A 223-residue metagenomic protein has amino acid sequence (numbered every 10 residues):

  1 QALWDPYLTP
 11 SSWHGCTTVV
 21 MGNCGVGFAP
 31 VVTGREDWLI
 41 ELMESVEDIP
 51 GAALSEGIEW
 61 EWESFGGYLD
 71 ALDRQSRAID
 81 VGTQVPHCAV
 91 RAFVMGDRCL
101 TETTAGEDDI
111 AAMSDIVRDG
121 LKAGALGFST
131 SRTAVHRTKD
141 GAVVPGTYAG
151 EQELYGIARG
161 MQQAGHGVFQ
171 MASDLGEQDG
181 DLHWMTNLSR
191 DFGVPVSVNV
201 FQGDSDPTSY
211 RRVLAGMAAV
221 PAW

Functional and structural regions predicted by a protein language model:
Q1-A2, T130: Histidine-centered catalytic micro-motifs
W4-G127: Divalent-metal coordination cores built from histidine and acidic residues
G66-R77, E102-W223: Histidine/acidic residue-rich metal-binding segments in metalloenzymes
